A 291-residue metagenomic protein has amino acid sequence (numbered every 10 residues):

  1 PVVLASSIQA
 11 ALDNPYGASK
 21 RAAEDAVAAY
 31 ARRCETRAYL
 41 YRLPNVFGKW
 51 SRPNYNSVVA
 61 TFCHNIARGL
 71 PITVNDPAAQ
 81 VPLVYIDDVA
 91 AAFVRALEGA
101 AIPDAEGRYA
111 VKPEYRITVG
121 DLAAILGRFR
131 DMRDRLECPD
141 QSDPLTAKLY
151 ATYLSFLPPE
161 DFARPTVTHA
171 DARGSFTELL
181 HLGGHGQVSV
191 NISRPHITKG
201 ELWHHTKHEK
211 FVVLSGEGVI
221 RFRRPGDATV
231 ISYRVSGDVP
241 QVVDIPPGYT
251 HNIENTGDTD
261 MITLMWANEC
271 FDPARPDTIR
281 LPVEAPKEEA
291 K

Functional and structural regions predicted by a protein language model:
D13-P44, S57-R68: Active-site Tyr-X1-5-Lys
P44, H64-V84, P103-V111: A conserved pocket-lining segment of Rossmann-fold NAD(P)-dependent short-chain dehydrogenase/reductase
S51-T61, A78-E98, G120-A124: Substrate-positioning beta->alpha
R95-V167: Mid/C-terminal beta-alpha module of Rossmann-like enzyme folds, strongest in SDR-family dehydrogenases/epimerases
Y109, T206-P225: Glycine- and acidic-residue-biased ligand/ion/polar-headgroup-sensing regions
E160-E201: A short glycine-rich, His/Asp/Glu-containing loop-to-beta-strand
G226-T229, T250, T256-K291: Double-stranded beta-helix
V235-G257: Conserved metal-binding segment of the jelly-roll/cupin
